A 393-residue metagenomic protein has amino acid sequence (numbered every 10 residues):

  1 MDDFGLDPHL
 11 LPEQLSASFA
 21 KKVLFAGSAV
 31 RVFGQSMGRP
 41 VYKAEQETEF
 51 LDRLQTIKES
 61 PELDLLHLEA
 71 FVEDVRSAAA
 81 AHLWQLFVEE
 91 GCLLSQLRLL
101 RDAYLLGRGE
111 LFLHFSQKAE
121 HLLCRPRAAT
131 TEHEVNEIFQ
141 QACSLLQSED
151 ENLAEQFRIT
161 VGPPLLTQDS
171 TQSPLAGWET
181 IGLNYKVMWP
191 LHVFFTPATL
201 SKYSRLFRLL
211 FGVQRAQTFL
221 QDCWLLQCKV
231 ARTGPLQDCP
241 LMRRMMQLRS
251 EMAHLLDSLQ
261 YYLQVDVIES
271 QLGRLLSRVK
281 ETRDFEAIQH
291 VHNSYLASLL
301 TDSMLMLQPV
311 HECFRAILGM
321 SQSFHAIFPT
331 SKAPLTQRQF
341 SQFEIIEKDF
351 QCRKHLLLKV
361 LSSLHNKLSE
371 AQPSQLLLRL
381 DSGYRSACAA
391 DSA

Functional and structural regions predicted by a protein language model:
M1-A393: Extended, charged interaction scaffolds in large complex subunits
